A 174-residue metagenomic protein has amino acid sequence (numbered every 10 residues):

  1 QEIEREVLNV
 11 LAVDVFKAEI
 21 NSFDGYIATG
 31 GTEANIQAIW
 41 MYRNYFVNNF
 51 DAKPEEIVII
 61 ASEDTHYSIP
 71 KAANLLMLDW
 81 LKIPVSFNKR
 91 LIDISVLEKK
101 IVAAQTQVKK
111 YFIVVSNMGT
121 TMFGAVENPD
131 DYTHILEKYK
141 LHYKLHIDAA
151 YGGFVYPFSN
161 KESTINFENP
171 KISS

Functional and structural regions predicted by a protein language model:
Q1-G31, Y45, N49: Conserved N-terminal alpha-helix of the aminotransferase class I/II PLP-enzyme fold
G30, A34-S174: Conserved PLP-enzyme active-site core in the AAT-like
